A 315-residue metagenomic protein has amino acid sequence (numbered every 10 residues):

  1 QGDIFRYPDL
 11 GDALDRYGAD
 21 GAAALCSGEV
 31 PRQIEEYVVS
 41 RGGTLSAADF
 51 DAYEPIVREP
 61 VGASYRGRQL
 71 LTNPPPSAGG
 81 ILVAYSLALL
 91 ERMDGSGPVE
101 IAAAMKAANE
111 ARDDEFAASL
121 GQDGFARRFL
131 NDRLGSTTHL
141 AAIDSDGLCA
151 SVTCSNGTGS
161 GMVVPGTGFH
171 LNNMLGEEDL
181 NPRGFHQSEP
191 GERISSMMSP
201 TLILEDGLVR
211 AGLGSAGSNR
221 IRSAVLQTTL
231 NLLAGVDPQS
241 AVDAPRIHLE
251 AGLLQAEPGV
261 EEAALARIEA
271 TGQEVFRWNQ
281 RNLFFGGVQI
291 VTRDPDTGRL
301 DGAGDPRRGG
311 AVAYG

Functional and structural regions predicted by a protein language model:
Q1-D20, L25-L70, P74, S195 (+3 more regions): Noncatalytic scaffold domains of N-terminal-nucleophile
A13, C26-A52, A108-R128, D146 (+2 more regions): Amphipathic alpha-helical
D20-S27, R32-Q33, L90-E91, G214-V236: Alpha-helical support elements that line or immediately flank enzyme active sites and cofactor-binding pockets
L45-S46, L148-A211, N219-R222, A234 (+1 more regions): Active-site rim segments in enzyme catalytic domains, especially the processed small/beta chain of N-terminal
V57, L134-T137, S196-M198: Short, small/polar residue-rich loop motifs at catalytic or cofactor-binding pockets
S77, F129-R133, E189-S195, N279-L283: Short Gly/Pro-enriched turn/cap motifs at secondary-structure boundaries
L87-S155, V164-T167: Internal maturation/activation junctions in enzymes
P98, D113-D114, A118, E192 (+2 more regions): Extended C-terminal subregions enriched in glycine
